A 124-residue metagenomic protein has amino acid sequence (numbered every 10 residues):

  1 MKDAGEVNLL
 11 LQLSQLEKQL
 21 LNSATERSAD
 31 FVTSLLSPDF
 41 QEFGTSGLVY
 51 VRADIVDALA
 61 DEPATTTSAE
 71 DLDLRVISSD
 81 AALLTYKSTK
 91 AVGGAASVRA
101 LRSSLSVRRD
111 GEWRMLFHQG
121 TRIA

Functional and structural regions predicted by a protein language model:
K2-S34, D39-A124: A beta-strand edge to alpha-helix "cap/lid" segment located at domain peripheries
